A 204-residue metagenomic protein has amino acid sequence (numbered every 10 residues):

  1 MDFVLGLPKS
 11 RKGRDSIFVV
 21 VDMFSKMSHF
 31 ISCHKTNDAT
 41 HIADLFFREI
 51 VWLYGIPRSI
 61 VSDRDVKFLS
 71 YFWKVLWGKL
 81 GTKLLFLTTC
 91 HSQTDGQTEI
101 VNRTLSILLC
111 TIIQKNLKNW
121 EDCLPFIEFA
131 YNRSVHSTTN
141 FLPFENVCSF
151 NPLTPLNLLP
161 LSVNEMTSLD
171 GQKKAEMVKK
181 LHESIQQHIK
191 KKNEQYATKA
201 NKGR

Functional and structural regions predicted by a protein language model:
M1-F3, V21-M23, C33-K35, R64 (+2 more regions): Residues immediately flanking
M1-H29: An active-site-proximal beta-strand-loop segment
F3-G6, S16, F47-R48, A200-G203: Eukaryotic intrinsically disordered and solvent-exposed regulatory patches
D15, H34-K35, K74-W77: Short, glycine/charged-enriched secondary-structure capping and boundary segments
M27, A39, A43, F47 (+2 more regions): Domain-scale segment recognizer with a strong primary affinity for retroviral/LTR-retrotransposon integrase
S32-C33, Q97: Short, solvent-exposed loop/turn segments at secondary-structure boundaries
L53: Phosphate/ATP-binding catalytic cores across multiple sugar-kinase/actin-like superfamilies, primarily ASKHA
